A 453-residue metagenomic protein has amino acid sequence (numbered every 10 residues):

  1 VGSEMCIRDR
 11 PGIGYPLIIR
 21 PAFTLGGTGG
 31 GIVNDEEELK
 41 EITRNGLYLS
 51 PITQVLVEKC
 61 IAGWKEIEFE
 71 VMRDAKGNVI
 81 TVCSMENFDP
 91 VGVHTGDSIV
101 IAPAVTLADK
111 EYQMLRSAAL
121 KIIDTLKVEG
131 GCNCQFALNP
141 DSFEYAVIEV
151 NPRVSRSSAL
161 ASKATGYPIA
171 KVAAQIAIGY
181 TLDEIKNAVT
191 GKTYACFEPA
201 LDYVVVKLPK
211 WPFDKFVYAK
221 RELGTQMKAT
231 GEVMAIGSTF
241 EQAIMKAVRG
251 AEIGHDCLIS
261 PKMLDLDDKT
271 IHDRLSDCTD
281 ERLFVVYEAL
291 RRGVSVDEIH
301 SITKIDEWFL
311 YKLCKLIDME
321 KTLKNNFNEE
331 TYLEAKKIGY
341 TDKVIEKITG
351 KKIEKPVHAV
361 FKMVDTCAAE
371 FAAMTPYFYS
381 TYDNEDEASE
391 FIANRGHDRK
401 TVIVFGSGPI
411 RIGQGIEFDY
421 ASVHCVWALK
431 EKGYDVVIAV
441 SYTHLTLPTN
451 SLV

Functional and structural regions predicted by a protein language model:
V1-D9, T443-T449: Conserved small/polar residues in nucleotide/adenosyl-binding loops
P16, S295, T341, D435: Residue-level detector of anion-binding/catalytic polar loops
G26, I32-G339, A369, N394-K400 (+2 more regions): ATP-dependent carboxylate activation and anion-phosphoryl transfer catalytic cores that bind Mg-ATP to form
V33, I348-T349: Hydrophobic/aromatic interaction determinants used to assemble and anchor large protein complexes
E329-K343, M374-Y379, E385-E387: Intrinsically disordered, low-complexity basic tails/linkers immediately adjacent to helix-turn-helix/homeobox/MYB/SANT
K355-V440: Non-catalytic terminal/interface segments that mediate subunit docking, oligomerization, and allosteric communication
